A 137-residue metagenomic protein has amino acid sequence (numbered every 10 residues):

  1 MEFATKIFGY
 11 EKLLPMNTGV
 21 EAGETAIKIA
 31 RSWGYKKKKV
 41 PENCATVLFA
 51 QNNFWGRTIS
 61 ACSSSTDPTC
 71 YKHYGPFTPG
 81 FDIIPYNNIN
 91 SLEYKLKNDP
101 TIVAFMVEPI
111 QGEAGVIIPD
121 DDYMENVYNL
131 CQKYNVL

Functional and structural regions predicted by a protein language model:
E2-A104, E125: PLP-dependent aspartate aminotransferase-fold enzymes
G23, S60, E108, V116-P119: Short, electropositive, low-hydrophobicity segments enriched in small/polar residues
D82-P85, E113-I117: Short acidic-aromatic active-site loops that bind/stabilize oxyanions
D99-V116: Short acidic, glycine-rich surface-loop motifs adjacent to enzyme active sites
I117-L137: Catalytic PLP-binding core of fold-type I/II PLP enzymes
